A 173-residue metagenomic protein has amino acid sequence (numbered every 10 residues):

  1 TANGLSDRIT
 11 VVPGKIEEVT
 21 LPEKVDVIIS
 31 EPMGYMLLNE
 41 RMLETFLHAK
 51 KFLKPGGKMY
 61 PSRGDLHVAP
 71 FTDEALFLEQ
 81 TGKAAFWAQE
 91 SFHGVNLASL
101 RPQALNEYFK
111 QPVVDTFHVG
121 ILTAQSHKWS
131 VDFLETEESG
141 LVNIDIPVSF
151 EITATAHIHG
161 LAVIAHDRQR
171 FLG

Functional and structural regions predicted by a protein language model:
T1-G173: Class I SAM-binding transferase module
